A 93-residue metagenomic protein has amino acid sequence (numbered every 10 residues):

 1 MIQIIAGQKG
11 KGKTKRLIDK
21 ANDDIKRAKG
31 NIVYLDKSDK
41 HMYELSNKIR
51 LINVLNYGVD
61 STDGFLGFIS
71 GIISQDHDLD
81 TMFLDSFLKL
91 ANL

Functional and structural regions predicted by a protein language model:
M1-I72: Conserved P-loop
G64-L93: Mid-chain, well-packed structural core segment of small domains
